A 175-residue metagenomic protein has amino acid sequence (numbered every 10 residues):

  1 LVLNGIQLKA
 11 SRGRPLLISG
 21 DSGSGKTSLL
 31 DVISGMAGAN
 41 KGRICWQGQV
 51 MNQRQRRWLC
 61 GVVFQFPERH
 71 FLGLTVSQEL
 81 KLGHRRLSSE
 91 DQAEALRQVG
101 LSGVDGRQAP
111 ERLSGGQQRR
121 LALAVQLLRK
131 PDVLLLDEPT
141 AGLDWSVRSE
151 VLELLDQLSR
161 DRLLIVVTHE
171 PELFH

Functional and structural regions predicted by a protein language model:
S19-D21: The feature captures the beta-strand-to-loop junction immediately N-terminal to the Walker
S34: Helix-to-loop junction immediately C-terminal to a conserved catalytic motif
K41-W58: Conserved ABC transporter NBD signature motif
S89-D105: Conserved ABC ATPase "signature" region
A109-L113, Q117: Conserved ABC ATPase signature
Q126-L127, L158: ABC ATPase C-loop
L134-D137: Catalytic Walker B motif of ABC-type/P-loop ATPase nucleotide-binding domains
D144: ABC-family nucleotide-binding domains
